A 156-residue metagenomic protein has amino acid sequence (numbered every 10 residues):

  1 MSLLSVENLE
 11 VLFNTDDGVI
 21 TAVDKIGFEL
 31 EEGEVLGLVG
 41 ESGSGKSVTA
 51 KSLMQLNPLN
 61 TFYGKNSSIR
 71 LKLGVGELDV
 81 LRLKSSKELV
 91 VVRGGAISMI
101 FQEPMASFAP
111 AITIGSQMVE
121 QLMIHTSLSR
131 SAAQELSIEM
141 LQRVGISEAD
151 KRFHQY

Functional and structural regions predicted by a protein language model:
M1-Y156: ABC transporter nucleotide-binding domains
